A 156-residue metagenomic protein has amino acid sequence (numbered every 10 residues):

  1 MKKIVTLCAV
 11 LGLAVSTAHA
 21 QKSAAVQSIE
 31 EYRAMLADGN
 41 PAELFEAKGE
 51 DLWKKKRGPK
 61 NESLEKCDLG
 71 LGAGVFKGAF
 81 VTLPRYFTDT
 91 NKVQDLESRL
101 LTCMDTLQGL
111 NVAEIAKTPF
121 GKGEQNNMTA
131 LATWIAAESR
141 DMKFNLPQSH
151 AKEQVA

Functional and structural regions predicted by a protein language model:
K2-C8: Sec-dependent signal peptide recognition, specifically the positively charged N-region followed immediately by
C8-A14: Bacterial N-terminal signal peptides
V15-A20: Sec/Tat signal peptide C-region and signal peptidase I cleavage site
S23-K56, A136-A156: Electrostatic cytochrome c docking/interface patches
A25-M35, A42-E46, R57-T102: Gly/Gly-Pro-rich "capping" loops immediately C-terminal to redox-active cysteine motifs in periplasmic/lumenal
L52-K56, C67-G70, R99-L107, W134-D141: Structured segments of extracytoplasmic/periplasmic soluble domains in secreted or envelope-associated proteins
F87, K117-G123, S149-V155: Short amphipathic alpha-helical linker/capping segments at the junctions of internal repeats and modular domains
T106-N145: C-terminal capping alpha-helices of c-type cytochrome domains
